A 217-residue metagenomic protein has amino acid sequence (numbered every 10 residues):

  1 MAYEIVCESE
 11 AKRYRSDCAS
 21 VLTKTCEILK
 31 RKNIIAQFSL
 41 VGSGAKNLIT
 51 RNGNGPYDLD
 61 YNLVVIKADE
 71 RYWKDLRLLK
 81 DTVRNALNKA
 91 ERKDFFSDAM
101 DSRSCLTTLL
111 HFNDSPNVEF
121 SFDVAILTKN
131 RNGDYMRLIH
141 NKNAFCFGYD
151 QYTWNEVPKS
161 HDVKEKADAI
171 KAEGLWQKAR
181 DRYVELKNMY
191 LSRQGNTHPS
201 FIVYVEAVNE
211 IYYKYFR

Functional and structural regions predicted by a protein language model:
M1-L40: Helical scaffold of the NTase/Pol beta-like nucleotidyltransferase catalytic core
S9, R13-S16, K74, L78 (+3 more regions): Alpha-helix boundary/N-cap detector
V21-K24, T82-A86, A207: Amphipathic alpha-helical segments that form well-ordered structural scaffolds and often line/cohere around active
T25-V41, R92-T107, R193-E206, Y215-R217: Short glycine-rich, low-complexity/disordered patches
E27-L59, L63-W73: Active-site nucleotide-donor binding segment shared across nucleotidyl transfer reactions
L29-N33, R77-N132: Conserved catalytic core of two-metal-ion nucleotidyltransferases
A68-K74, R92-F95, T153-H161: Short C-terminal domain-edge/linker segments immediately following a structured domain
S102, S115-R217: Right-hand nucleic-acid polymerase module
